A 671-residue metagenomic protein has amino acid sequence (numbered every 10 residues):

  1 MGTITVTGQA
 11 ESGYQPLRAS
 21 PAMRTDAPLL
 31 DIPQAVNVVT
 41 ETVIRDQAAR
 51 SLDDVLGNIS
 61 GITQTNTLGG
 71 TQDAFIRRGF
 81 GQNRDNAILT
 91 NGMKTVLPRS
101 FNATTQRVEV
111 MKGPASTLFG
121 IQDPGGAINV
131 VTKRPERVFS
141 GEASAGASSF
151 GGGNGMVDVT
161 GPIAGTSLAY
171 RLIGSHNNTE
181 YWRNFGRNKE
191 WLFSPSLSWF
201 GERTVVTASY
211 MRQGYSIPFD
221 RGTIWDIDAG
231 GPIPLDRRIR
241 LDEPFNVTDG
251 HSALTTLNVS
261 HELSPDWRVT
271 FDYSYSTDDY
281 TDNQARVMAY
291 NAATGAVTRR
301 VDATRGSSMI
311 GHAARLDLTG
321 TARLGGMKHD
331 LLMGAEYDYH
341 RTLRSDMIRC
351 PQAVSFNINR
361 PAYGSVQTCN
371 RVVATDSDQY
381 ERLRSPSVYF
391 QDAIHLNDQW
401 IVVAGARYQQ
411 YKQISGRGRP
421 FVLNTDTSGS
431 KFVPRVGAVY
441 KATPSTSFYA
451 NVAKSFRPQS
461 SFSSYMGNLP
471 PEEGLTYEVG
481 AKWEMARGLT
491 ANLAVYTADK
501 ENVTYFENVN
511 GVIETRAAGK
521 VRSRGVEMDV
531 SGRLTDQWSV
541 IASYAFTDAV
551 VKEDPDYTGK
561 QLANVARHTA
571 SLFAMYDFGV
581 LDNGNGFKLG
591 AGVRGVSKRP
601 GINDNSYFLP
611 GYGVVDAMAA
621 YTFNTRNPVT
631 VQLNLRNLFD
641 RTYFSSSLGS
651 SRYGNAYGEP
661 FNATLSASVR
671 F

Functional and structural regions predicted by a protein language model:
G2-V138, V479: Acidic, small-polar-rich N-terminal luminal/periplasmic segments of exported/outer-membrane proteins
T104-Q106, T117-P195, W199-V205, A253 (+1 more regions): Outer-membrane beta-barrel translocator/receptor signature
N177-Y181, S194-E262, Y275-M309, Q352-E381 (+2 more regions): Acidic/polar loop-and-plug regions of large Gram-negative outer-membrane beta-barrel proteins
S198-F200, M309, K328-D330, E336-H340 (+1 more regions): Structural signature of Gram-negative outer-membrane beta-barrels, strongest in the C-terminal barrel of TonB-dependent
G214-G230, R341-L343, R435-E478, W483 (+4 more regions): Surface-exposed extracellular loop regions of Gram-negative outer-membrane beta-barrel proteins, predominantly
S260-S274, D278-Q284, K441, S447-Y449 (+4 more regions): Membrane-embedded beta-barrel scaffold of Gram-negative outer-membrane proteins
L331, A450, Y477, A563-F671: Conserved C-terminal beta-signal and adjacent last beta-strands/turns of outer-membrane beta-barrel proteins
T497-D499, A517-I602: Gram-negative outer-membrane beta-barrel transporters
